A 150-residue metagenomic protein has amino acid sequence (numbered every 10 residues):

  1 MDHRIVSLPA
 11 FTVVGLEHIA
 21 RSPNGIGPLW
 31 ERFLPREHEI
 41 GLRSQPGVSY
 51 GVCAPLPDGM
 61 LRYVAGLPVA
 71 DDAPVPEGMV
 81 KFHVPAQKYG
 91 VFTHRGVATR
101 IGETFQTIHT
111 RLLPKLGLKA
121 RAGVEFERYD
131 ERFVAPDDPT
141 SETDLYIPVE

Functional and structural regions predicted by a protein language model:
M1-E150: A solvent-exposed interaction/effector surface
